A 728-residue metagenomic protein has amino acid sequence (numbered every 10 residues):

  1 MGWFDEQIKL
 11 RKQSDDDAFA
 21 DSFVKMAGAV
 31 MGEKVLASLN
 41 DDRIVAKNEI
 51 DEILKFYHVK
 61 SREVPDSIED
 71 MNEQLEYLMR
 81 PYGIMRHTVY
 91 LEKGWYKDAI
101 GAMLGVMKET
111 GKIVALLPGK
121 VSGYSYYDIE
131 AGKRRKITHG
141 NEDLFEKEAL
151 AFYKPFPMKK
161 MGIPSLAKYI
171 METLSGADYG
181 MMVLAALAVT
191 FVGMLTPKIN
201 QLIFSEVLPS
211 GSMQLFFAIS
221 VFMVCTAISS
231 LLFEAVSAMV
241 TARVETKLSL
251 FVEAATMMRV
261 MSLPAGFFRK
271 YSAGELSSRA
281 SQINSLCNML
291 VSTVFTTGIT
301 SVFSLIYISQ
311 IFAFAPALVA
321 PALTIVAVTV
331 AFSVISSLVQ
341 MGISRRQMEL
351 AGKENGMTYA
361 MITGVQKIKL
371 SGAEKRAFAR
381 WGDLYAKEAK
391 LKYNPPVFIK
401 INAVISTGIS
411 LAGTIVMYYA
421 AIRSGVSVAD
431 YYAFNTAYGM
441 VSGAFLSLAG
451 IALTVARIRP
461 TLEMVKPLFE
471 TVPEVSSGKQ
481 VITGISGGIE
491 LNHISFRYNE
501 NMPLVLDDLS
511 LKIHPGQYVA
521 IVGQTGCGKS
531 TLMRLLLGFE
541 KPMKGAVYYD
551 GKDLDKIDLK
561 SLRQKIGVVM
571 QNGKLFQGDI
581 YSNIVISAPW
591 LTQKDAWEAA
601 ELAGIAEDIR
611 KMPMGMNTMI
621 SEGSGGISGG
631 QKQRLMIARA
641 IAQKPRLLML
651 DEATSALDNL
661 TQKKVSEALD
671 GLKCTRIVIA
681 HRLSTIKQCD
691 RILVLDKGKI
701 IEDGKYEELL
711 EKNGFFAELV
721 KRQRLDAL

Functional and structural regions predicted by a protein language model:
M1-T196, P209, M213-A218, S237 (+7 more regions): Membrane-integrated ABC transporters
G176-T196, L202-L250, M258, R269 (+3 more regions): Transmembrane-helix motif of ABC transporter permease domains
A177-L202, I219, M223, N284-T300 (+3 more regions): Alpha-helical segments in transporter systems
L208-V221, C225, Y307-A327, N394-M464 (+1 more regions): Helix-loop-helix
T226-E245, G298-V302, P321-Q347, M361-V365 (+4 more regions): Alpha-helical transmembrane segments of multi-pass membrane proteins
R259, G352-A360, G364-K369, E374 (+7 more regions): ABC transporter TMD-NBD coupling linker
A265-G266, S278-V294, G298, G342-A360 (+4 more regions): An intracellular "coupling" helix at the cytosolic face of ABC transporter transmembrane type-1 domains
T483-L728: ABC-type nucleotide-binding domain
